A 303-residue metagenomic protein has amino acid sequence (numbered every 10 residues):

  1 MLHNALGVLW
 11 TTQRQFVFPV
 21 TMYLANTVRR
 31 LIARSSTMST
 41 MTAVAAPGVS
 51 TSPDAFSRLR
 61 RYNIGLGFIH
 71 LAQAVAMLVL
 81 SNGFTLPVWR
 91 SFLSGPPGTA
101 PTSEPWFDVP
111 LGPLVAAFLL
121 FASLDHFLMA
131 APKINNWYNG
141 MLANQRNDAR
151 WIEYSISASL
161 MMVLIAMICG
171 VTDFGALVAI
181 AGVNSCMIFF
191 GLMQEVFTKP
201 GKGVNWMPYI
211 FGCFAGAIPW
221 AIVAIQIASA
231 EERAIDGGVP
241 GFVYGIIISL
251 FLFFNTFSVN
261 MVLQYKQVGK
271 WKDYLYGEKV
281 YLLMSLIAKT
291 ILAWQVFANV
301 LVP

Functional and structural regions predicted by a protein language model:
N4-A5, V17: Short hydrophobic alpha-helical segments enriched in small aliphatic residues
L6, N26, R34, V44-P47: Intrinsic disorder/low-complexity segments
L6-G7, M22-Y23, T27, D54 (+2 more regions): Helix-centric, low-specificity signal for extended rod-like, repetitive segments
Q13-T37: Short, Lys/Arg-enriched N-terminal segments with co-localized hydrophobic residues within the first ~10-30 amino acids
T42-F68, A72-A149, A158-P303: Polytopic alpha-helical membrane-helix bundles and their juxtamembrane interface segments in multi-pass membrane
